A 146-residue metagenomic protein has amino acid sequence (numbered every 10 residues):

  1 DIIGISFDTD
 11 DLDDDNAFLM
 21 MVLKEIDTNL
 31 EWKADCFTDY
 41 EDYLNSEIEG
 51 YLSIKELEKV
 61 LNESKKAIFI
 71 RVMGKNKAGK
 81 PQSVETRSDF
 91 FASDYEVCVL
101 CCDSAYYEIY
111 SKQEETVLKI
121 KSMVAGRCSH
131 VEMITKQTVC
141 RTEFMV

Functional and structural regions predicted by a protein language model:
D1-E56: N-terminal interaction modules that seed assembly of large macromolecular complexes
I2-S6, M20, E31, F69-M73 (+2 more regions): Ordered hydrophobic segments in well-structured contexts
T9, F37, K75-K77, C102 (+1 more regions): Short, flexible beta-strand-to-coil junctions
D11-F18, N29-E31, K80-P81, E108 (+1 more regions): Short, surface-exposed beta-strand/loop "edge" segments at domain boundaries and coil↔beta transitions
V22-L30, L61, I120, V124 (+1 more regions): Hydrophobic, Leu/Ile/Phe/Ala-enriched alpha-helical segments that form helix-helix packing faces
E31-A34, F69, S129-E132, K136: Residue-level signal for secondary-structure boundary elements
T38-L100: Surface-exposed, low-hydrophobicity interaction/linker segments
V99-V146: Acidic, proline/glycine-rich low-complexity IDRs
